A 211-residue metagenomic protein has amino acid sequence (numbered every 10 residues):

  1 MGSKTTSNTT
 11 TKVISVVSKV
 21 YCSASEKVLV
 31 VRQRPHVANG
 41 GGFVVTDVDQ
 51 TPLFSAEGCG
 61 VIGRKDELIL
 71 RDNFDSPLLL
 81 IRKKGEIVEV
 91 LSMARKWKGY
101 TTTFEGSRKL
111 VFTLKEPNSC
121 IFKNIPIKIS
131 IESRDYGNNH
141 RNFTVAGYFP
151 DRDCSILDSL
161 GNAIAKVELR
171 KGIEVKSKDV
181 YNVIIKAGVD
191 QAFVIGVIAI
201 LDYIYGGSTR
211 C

Functional and structural regions predicted by a protein language model:
M1-K65, N73-S76, L91-A94, E105-C211: Low-complexity or membrane-interfacial segments used for flexible interactions
L70-T102: Classical protein tyrosine phosphatase
